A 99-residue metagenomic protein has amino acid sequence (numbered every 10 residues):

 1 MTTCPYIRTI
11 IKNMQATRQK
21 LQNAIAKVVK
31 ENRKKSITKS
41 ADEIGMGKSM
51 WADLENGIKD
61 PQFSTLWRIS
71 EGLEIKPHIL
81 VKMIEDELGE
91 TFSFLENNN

Functional and structural regions predicted by a protein language model:
M1-A16, E71, V81-N99: Short, charged recognition helix plus adjacent turn of helix-turn-helix-like nucleic-acid-binding domains
K30, I37, L66: Generic structural marker for isolated residues within well-ordered, non-membrane alpha-helices of soluble domains
K30-E31, D60: Short amphipathic helical patch at the helix-1/turn junction of helix-turn-helix
K34-N56: Short alpha-helical DNA-recognition segment
N56-I58, W67, E71, E85: Residue-level detection of the helix-turn-helix DNA-binding "recognition helix"
Q62-L80: DNA major-groove recognition helix of helix-turn-helix/homeodomain DNA-binding modules
